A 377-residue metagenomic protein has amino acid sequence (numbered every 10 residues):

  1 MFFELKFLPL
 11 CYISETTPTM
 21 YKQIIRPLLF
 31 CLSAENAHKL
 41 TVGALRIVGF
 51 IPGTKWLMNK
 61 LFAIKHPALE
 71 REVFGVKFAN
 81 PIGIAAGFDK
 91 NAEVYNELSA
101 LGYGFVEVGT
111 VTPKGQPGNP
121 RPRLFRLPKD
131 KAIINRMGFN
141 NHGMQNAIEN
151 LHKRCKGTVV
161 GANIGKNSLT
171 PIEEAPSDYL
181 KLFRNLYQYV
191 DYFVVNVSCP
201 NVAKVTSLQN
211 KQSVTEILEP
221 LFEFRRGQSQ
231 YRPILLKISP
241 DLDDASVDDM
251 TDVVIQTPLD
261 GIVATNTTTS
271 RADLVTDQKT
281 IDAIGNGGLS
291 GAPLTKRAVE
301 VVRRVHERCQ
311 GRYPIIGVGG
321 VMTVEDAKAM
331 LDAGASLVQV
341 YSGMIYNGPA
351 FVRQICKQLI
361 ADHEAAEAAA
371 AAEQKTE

Functional and structural regions predicted by a protein language model:
K55-I64, P200-S213, V253-G311: Glycine/Thr-rich beta-alpha phosphate-binding loop at enzyme active sites
A86-D89, I238-D244, P314-E325: Glycine-rich beta-to-alpha transition loops that act as phosphate-gripper elements at the mouths of alpha/beta enzyme
E93-L98, L242-V254, M322-V338: Catalytic cores of alpha/beta
E107-P113, V263-T269, K328-Q354: Glycine-rich phosphate-binding active-site loops on the catalytic face of alpha/beta enzymes
G109-T158: A gly/proline- and charged-residue-enriched helix-loop-helix capping module
G118-K131, D273-G285, M344-A368: C-terminal helical cap(s) of enzyme catalytic domains, especially alpha/beta-barrels
A132, H142-G157, K211-Y231, N286-R312 (+1 more regions): Alpha-helix-loop-beta-strand connector modules within alpha/beta enzyme cores
N167-L180, S207, L236-I255: Active-site glycine- and acidic-residue-rich loops that bind and position anionic ligands or nucleotide-like cofactors
